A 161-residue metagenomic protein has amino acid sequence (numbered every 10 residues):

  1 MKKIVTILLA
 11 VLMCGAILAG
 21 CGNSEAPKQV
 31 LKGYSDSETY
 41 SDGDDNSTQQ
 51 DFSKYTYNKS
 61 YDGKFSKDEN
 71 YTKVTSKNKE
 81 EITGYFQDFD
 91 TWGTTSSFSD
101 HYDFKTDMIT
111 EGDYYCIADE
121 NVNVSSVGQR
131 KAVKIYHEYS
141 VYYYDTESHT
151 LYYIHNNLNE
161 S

Functional and structural regions predicted by a protein language model:
M1-A19: Sec-dependent bacterial lipoprotein signal peptides
K3-I4, G22, S53-K54, S125 (+1 more regions): Polar/charged alpha-helical tracts
I7, Y40, Y57, K73-S76 (+5 more regions): N-terminal compositionally biased, intrinsically disordered segments and leader/signal-like regions
M13, S53, Y153-N156: Polar/charged side chains located within well-ordered beta-strands of beta-rich proteins
C21-F89: N-terminal export/targeting and maturation segments
F86-S161: Extracytoplasmic electrostatic interaction patches
